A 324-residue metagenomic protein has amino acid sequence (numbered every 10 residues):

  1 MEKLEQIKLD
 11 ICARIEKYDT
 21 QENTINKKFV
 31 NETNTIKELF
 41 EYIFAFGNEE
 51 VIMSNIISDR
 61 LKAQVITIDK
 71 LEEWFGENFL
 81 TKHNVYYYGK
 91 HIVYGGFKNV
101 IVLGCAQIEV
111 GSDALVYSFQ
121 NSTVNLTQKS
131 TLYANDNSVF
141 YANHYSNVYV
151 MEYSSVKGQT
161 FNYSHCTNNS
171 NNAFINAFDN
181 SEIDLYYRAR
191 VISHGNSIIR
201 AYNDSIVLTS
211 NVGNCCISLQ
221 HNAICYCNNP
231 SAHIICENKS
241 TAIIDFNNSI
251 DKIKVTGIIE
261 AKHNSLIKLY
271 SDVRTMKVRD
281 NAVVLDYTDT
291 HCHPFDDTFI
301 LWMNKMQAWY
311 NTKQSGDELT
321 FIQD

Functional and structural regions predicted by a protein language model:
M1-D324: Short, glycine-biased loop/turn motifs at secondary-structure junctions and in low-complexity Ser/Thr/Pro-rich termini
